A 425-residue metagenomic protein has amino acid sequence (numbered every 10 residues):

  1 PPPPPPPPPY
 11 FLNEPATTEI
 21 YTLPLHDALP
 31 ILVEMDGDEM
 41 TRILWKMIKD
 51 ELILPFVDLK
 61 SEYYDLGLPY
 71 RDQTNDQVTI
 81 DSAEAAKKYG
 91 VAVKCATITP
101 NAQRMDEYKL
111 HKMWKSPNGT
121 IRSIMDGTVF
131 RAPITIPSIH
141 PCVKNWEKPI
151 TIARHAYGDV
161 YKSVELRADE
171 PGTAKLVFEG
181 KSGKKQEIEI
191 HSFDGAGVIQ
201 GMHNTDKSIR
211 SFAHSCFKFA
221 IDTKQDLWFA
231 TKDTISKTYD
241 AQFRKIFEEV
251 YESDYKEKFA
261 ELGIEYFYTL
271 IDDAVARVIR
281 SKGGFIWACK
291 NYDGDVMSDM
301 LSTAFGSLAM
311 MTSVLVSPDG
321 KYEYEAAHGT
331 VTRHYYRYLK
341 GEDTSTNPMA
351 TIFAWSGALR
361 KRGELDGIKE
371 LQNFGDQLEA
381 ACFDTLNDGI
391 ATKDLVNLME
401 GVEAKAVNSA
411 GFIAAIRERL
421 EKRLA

Functional and structural regions predicted by a protein language model:
P15-L29: Short, small-residue-biased leader/transition segments that mark boundaries at the very start of proteins
I31-M47, E179-S182, Q186-T269: Glycine-rich phosphate/diphosphate-binding loop of Rossmann-like nucleotide-binding domains
M40, L44-W45, D50-N75, A83-A86: N-terminal alpha-helical transmembrane segments of multi-pass membrane transport and channel/translocase proteins
V57-Y63, T223-T231, Y255-Y268, G363-G375 (+1 more regions): Flexible, glycine/charged-enriched surface loops at secondary-structure junctions
P69-K185, Y292, V296: N-terminal glycine-rich phosphate/adenylate-binding segment common to multiple enzyme folds
V278-Q377, D384-D388: Glycine-rich phosphate/nucleotide-binding loop
G341-T346, E364-L424: Internal helix-turn-beta structural module
